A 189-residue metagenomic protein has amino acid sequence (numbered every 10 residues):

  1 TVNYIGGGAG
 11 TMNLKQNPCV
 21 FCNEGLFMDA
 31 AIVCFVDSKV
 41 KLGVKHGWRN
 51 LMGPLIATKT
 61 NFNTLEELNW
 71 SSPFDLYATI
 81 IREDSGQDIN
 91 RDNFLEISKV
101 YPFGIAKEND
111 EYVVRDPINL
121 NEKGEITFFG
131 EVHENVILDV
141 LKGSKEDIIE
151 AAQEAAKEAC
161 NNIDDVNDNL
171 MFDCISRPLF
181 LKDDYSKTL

Functional and structural regions predicted by a protein language model:
T1-L189: Small-residue-enriched flexible segments
